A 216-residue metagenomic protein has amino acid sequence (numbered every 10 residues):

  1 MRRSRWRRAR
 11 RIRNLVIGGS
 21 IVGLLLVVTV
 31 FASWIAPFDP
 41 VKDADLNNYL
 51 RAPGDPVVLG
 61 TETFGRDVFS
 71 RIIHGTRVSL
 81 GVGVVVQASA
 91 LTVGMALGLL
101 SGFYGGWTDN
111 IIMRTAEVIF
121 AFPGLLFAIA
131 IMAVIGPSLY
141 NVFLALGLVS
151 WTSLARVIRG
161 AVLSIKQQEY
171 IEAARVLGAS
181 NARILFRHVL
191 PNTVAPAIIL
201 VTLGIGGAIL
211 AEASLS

Functional and structural regions predicted by a protein language model:
M1-K42, T115, T193-V194: N-terminal signal-anchor/first transmembrane alpha helix
R2-R10, V58-T61, F69, F186: A short amphipathic helical element positioned immediately N-terminal to and/or at the very start of a transmembrane
I12-G19, G60, A173-S180: Charged, low-complexity, helix/coiled-coil-prone segments
S20, V28-F64, S216: Hydrophobic alpha-helical transmembrane segments of membrane transport/permease proteins and related membrane-embedded
T63-S216: Alpha-helical transmembrane segments of integral membrane proteins, especially multi-pass inner/plasma-membrane
